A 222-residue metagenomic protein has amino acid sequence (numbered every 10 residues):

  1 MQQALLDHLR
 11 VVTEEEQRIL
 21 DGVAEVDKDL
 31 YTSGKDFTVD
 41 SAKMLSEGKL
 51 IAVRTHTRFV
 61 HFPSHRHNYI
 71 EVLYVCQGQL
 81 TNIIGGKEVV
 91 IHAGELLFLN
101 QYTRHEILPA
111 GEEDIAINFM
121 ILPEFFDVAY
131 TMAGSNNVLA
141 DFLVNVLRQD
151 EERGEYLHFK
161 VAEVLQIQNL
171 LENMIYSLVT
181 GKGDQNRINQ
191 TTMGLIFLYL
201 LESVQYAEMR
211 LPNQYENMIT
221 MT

Functional and structural regions predicted by a protein language model:
M1-Q79, N137-D141: Generic protein-terminus/edge-of-domain signal
Q2-D21, D40-A42, L50, A110-Y176: A hydrophobic/aromatic-rich effector-binding and dimerization subdomain of bacterial HTH-type transcriptional regulators
V60-H67, L108-A110, Y130, Q185: Short histidine-centered beta-strand/loop micro-motifs that create catalytic or ligand/metal-coordination sites
P63-R66, I70-V75, E88-V90, L96-L97 (+1 more regions): His/acidic/aromatic-lined binding-pocket segments of jelly-roll/cupin-type domains and related regulatory beta-sandwich
E71, Q166-N173, T192, Y199: Amphipathic, well-ordered alpha-helical segments in soluble domains
Q79-T81, L97, Q101-E106, F125-D127: Histidine-centered metal-chelating micro-motifs
G86-Q101, P109-G111, I115: Short acidic-glycine-tyrosine-enriched beta hairpin
Y156-V161, L178-T191, L198-T222: Short, Lys/Arg-enriched, Trp-marked, Pro/Gly-tolerant hinge/linker segments that flank
